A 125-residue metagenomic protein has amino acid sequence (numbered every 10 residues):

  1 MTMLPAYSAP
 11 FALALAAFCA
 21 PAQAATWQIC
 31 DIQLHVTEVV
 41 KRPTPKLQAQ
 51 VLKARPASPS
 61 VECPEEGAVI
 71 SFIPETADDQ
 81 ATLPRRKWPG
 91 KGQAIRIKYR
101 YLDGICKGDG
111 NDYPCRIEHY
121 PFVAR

Functional and structural regions predicted by a protein language model:
M1-F11: Bacterial N-terminal signal peptides that target proteins for export
F11-A12, A22: Cleavable N-terminal signal peptides
A17-P21: N-terminal signal peptide c-region/cleavage motif recognized by signal peptidases
T26-S58: Structural detector for short beta-strands of small beta-barrel domains
V51, D103-R125: OB-fold/S1-family single-stranded nucleic acid-binding modules
A54-P64, G104-C106: Short, cysteine-centered beta-strand-loop-beta hairpins and adjacent loop/turn segments enriched in charged/polar
S60-R86: Beta-strand/loop nucleic-acid-binding surfaces
Q80-K98: Short nucleic-acid-contacting surface segments enriched for D/E, G, S/T with interspersed K/R
